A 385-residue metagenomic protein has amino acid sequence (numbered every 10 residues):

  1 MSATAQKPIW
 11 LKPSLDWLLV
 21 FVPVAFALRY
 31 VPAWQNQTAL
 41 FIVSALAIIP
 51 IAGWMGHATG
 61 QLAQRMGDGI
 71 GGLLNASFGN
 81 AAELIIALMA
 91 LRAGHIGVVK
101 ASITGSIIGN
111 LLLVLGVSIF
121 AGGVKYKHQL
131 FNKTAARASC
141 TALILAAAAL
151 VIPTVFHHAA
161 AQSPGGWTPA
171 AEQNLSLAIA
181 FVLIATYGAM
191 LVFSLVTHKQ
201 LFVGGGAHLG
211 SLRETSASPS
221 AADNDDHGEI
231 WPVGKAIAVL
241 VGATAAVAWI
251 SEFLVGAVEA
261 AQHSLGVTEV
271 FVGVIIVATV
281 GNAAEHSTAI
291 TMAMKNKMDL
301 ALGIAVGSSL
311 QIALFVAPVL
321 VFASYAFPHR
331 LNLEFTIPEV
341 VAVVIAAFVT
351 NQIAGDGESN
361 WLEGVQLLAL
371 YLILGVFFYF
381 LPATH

Functional and structural regions predicted by a protein language model:
M1-H385: Hydrophobic alpha-helical segments, chiefly the membrane-spanning helices and signal/signal-anchor peptides
